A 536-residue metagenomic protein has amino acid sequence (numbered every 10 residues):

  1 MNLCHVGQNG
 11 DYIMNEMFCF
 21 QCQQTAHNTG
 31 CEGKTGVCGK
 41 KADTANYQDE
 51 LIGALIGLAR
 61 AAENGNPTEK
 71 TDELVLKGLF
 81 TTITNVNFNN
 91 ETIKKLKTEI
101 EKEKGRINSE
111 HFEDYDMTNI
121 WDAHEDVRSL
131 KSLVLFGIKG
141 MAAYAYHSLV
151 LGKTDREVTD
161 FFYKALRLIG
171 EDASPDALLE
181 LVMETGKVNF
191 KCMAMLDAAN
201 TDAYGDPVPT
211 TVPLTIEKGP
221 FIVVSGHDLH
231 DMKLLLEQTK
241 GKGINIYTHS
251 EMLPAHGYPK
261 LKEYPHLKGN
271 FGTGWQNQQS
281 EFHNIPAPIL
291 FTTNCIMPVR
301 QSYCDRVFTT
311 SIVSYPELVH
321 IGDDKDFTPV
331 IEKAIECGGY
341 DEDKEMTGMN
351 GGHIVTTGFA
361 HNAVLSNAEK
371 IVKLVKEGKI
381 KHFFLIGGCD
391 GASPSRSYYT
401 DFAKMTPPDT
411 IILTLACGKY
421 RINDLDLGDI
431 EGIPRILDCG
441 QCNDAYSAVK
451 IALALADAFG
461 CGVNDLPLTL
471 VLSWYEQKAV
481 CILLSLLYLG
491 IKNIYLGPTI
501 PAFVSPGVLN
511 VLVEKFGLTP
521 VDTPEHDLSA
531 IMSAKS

Functional and structural regions predicted by a protein language model:
M1-I13: Short, Lys/Arg-enriched N-terminal segments with co-localized hydrophobic residues within the first ~10-30 amino acids
H5, K94-E99, K153-Y163, N464-L470 (+1 more regions): Short alpha-helical "patches" and their helix-cap loops
Q8-D11, M141, P209, H230: Intrinsically disordered, low-complexity, compositionally biased regions/tails
N15-T44, Q48-D49, I56-G57, E180-S536: Anaerobic metallocofactor- and corrinoid-dependent redox/one-carbon enzyme cores, especially those from methanogenesis
I52-A203: Electropositive, gly/pro-rich neighborhoods at or near active sites that engage anionic ligands
